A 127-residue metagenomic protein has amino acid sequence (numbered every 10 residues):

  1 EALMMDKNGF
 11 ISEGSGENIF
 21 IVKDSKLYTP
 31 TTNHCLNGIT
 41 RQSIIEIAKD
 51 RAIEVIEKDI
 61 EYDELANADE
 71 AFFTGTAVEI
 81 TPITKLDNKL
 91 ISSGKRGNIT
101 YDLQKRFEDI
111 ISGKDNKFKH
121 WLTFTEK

Functional and structural regions predicted by a protein language model:
E1-S12: Charged, low-complexity intrinsically disordered regulatory segments in eukaryotic signaling
I11-K127: Conserved catalytic-core subdomain
